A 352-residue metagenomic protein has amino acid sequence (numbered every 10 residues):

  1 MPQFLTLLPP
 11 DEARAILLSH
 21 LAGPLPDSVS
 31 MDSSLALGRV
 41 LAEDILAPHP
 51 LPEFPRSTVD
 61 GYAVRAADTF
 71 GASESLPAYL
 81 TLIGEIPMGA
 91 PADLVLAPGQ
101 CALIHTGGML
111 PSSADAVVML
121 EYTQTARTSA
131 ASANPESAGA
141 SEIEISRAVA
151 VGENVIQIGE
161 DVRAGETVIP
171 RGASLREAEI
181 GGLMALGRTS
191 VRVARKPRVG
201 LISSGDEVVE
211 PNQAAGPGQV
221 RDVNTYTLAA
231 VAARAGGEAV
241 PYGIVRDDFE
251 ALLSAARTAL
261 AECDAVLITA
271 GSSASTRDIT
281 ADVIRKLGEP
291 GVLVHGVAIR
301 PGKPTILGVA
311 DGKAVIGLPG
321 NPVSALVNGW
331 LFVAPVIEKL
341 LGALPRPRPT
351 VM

Functional and structural regions predicted by a protein language model:
M1-D11, V191-L318, P322-A325: Helix-rich terminal scaffold detector
M1-E74, L80, A138, E338 (+1 more regions): Short, low-complexity N-terminal leaders and the immediately following helix N-cap/first helix
P2-P10, A63-R246: Short, glycine/charged-enriched hinge/interface segments at domain edges or termini
D11-R14, V29-S34, G38, A42-E43 (+5 more regions): Flexible glycine/proline-rich
R14, L18, D60, L120-E121 (+10 more regions): Predominant activation on well-ordered alpha-helical scaffold segments within soluble catalytic domains
H20-L25, D44, A66, L110 (+9 more regions): Structural signal for hydrophobic packing residues in well-ordered secondary-structure cores of soluble enzyme domains
S57, A97, V118, A261 (+1 more regions): Structured loop/turn residues at beta-strand edges in well-structured enzyme cores
